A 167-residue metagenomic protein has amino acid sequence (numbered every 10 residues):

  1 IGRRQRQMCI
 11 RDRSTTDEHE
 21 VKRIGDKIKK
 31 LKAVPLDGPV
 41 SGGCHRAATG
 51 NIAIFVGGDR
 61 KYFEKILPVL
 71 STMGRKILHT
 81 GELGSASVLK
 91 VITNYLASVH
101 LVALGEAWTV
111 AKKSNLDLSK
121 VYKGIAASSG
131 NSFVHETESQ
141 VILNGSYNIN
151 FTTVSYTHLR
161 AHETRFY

Functional and structural regions predicted by a protein language model:
I1-R6, I10, H158, R165-Y167: Single conserved hydrophobic/aromatic residue that forms the stacking wall/gate of nucleotide- or nucleobase-binding
R11, V21, Y156: Aromatic/hydrophobic pocket-lining residues that form the small-molecule binding cavity in soluble enzyme cores
T15-S98: Rossmann-fold dinucleotide-binding core
S85-R160: Helical "substrate-binding/catalytic lid" subdomain of Rossmann-like NAD(P)-dependent dehydrogenases/reductases
